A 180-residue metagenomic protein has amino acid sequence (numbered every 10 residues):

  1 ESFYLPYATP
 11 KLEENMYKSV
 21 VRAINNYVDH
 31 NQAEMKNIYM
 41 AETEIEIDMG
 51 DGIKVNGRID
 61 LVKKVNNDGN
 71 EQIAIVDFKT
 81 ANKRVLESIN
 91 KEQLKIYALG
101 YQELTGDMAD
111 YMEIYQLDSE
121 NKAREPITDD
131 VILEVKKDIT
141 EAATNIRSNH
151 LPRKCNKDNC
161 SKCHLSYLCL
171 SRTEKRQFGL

Functional and structural regions predicted by a protein language model:
E1-T43, D48: A non-catalytic, helix-rich entry segment at domain boundaries
E14, S88-K91, L133, T140: Conserved structured core elements
V20, L61, Y97, M112 (+1 more regions): A residue-level signal for conserved active-site and pocket-lining positions in enzyme catalytic cores
V21, N25, K95-A98, T140: Generic solvent-exposed, charged/amphipathic alpha-helical segments that serve as macromolecular interface scaffolds
D29-A33, N67, E103, S148: Conserved helix-loop functional segments at active or binding sites
N37-Y39, I73, A109-M112: Residue-level recognition of the N-termini of beta-strands and the immediately preceding loop/turn
M40-A98: Non-catalytic protein-protein interaction segments used by genome-maintenance enzymes to assemble and couple activities
T43, Y101-L180: Metal-dependent nuclease catalytic regions and adjoining charged, substrate-binding loops involved in nucleic-acid end
